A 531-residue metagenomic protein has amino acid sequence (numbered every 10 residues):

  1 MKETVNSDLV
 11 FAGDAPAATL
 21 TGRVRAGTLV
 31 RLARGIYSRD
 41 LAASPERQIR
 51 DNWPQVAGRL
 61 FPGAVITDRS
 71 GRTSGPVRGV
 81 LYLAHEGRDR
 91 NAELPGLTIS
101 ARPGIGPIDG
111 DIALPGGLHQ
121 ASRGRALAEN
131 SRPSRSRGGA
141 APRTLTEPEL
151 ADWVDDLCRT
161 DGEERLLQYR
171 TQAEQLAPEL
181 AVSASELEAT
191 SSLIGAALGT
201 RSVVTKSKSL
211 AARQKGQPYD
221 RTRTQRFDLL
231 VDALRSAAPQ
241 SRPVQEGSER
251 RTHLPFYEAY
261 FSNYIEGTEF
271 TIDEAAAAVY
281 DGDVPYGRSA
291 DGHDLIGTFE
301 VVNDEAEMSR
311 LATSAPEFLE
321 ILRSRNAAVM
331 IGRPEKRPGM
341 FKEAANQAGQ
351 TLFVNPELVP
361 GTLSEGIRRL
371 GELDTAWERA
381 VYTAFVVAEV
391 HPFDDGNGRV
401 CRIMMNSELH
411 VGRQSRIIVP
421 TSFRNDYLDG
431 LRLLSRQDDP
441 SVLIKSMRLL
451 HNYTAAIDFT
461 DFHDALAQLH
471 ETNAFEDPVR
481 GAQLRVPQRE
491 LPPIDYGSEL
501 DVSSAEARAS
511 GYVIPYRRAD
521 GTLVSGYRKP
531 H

Functional and structural regions predicted by a protein language model:
M1-G13, A17-L32, D40-R47, G63-D395 (+3 more regions): FIC/Doc superfamily catalytic core
Y37: Short helix-loop capping/hinge segments that flank enzyme active sites or metal/cofactor-binding pockets
Q48-P62: Short, structured active-site "lid" loops
G511-V513: Short loop/turn microsegments at loop-to-beta-strand junctions
